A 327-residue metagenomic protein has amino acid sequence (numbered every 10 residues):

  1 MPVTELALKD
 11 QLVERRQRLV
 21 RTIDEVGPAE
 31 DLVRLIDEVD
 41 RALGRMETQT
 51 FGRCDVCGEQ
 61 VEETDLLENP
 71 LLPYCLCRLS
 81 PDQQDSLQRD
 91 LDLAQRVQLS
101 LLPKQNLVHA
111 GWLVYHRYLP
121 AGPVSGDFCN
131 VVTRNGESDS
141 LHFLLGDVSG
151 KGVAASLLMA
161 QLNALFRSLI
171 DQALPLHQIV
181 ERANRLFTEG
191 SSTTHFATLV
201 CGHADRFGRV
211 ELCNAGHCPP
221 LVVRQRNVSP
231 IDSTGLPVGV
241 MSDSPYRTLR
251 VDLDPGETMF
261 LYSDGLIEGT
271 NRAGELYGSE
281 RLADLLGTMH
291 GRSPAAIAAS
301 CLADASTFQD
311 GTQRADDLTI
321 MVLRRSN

Functional and structural regions predicted by a protein language model:
M1-T48: Interaction interfaces in information-processing and related assembly proteins
D55-C57, L76-C77: Short, cysteine/histidine-rich loop/knuckle motifs that typically chelate Zn2+
T64-P70, Q84-L87: Short Cys/His-rich "knuckle" micro-motifs
C77-D127, P219-L221: Regulatory cytosolic signal-relay segments
V97, L102, P123, V153-L236 (+3 more regions): Catalytic core of PPM/PP2C metal-dependent serine/threonine phosphatase domains
V108-A154: Juxtacatalytic helix/coil linker segments that couple regulatory or sensory modules to the catalytic cores
P123-G126, V132-S138, F196-L199, P230-A273 (+1 more regions): Acidic loop->beta-strand submotif enriched in PP2C/PPM serine/threonine phosphatases
A154-Q172, L253, E257-T312: Active-site-proximal, acidic helix/loop segment immediately C-terminal to a metal-coordinating Asp/Glu
